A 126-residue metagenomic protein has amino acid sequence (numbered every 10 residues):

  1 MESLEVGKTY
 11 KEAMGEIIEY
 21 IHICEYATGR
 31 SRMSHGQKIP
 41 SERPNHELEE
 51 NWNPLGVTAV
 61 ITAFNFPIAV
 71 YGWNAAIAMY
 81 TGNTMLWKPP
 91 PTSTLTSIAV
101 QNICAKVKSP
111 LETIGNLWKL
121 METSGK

Functional and structural regions predicted by a protein language model:
M1-H46: N-terminal Rossmann-like NAD(P)+-binding subdomain of aldehyde/semialdehyde dehydrogenases
G36-K126: Rossmann-like NAD(P) dinucleotide-binding subdomain of oxidoreductase/dehydrogenase enzymes
